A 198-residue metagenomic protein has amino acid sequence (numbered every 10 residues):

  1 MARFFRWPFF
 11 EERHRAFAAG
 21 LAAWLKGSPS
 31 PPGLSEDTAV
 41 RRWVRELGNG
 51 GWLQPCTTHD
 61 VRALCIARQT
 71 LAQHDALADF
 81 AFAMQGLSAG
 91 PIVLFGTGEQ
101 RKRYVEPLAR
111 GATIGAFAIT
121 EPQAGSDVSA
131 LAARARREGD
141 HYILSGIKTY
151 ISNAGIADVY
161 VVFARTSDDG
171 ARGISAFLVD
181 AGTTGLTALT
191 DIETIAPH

Functional and structural regions predicted by a protein language model:
M1-A19, A135: Intrinsic disorder at enzyme termini
H14, A67, T97, F117 (+4 more regions): Buried hydrophobic positions in well-ordered alpha/beta secondary-structure cores of metabolic enzymes
N49-A112, N153-V159: Internal helix-loop-helix
L108, Q123-S126, Y150-N153, T166-D168 (+1 more regions): Short Gly/Pro-enriched turn/cap motifs at secondary-structure boundaries
G111-I119: A short, Trp-centered hydrophobic/proline-enriched beta-strand micro-motif
D127-S145: Cytochrome P450 C-terminal beta-domain/meander region
A130, G182-H198: Flexible, small-/acidic-enriched active-site or ligand-binding loops
H141, S145-L189: A short core secondary-structure module
